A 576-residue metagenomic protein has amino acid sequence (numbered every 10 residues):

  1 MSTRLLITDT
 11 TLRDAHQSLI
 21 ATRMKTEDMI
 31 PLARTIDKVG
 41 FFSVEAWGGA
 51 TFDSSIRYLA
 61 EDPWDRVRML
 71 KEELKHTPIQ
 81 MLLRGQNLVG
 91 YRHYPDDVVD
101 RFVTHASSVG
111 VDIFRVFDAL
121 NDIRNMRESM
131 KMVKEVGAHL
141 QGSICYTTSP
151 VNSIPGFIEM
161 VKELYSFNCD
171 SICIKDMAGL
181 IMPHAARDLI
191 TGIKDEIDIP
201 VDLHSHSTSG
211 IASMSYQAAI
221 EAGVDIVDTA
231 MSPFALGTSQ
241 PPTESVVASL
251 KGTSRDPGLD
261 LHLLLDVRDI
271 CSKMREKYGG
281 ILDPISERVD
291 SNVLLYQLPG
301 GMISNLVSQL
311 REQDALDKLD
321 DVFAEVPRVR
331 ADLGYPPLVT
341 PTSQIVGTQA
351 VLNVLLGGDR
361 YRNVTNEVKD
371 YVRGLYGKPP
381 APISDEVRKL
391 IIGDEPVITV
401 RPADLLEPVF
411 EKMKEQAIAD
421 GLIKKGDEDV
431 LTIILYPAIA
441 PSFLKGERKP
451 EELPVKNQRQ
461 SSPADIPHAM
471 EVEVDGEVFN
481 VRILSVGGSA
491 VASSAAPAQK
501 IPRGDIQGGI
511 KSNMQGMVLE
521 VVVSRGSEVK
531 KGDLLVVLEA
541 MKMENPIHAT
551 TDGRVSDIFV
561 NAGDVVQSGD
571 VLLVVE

Functional and structural regions predicted by a protein language model:
M1-I20, V67, E72: N-terminal amphipathic alpha-helix/helix-capping segment at the start of soluble metabolic enzymes
A15, I36, V116, I172 (+3 more regions): Conserved, mostly hydrophobic/aromatic
D28-A50, H105-I113, F167: Catalytic domains of carbohydrate-active enzymes, especially glycoside hydrolases
D37-S55, I285, V289-N292, G301-S493: Terminal or standalone catalytic/regulatory effector modules within metabolic enzymes and repeat proteins
G48-M160, I172, G179-M182: Active-site beta->alpha loop and helix N-cap motifs at the rims of alpha/beta catalytic domains
V116, D176, A222-S239: Glycine-rich phosphate-binding active-site loops on the catalytic face of alpha/beta enzymes
P155-M160, S209-V224: Catalytic cores of alpha/beta
K500-E576: Structured functional modules or segments
